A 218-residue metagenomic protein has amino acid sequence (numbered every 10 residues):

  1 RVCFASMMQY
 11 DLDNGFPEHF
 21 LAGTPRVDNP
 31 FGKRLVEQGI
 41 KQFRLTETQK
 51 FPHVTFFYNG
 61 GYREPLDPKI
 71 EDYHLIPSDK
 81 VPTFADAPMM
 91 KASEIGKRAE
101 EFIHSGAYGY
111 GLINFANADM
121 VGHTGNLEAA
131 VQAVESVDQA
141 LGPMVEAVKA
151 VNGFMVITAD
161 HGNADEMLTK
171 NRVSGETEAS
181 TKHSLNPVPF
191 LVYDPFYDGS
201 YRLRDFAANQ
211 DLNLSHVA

Functional and structural regions predicted by a protein language model:
R1-A218: Feature captures the catalytic ectodomains and active-site-proximal regions of enzymes that hydrolyze or transfer
